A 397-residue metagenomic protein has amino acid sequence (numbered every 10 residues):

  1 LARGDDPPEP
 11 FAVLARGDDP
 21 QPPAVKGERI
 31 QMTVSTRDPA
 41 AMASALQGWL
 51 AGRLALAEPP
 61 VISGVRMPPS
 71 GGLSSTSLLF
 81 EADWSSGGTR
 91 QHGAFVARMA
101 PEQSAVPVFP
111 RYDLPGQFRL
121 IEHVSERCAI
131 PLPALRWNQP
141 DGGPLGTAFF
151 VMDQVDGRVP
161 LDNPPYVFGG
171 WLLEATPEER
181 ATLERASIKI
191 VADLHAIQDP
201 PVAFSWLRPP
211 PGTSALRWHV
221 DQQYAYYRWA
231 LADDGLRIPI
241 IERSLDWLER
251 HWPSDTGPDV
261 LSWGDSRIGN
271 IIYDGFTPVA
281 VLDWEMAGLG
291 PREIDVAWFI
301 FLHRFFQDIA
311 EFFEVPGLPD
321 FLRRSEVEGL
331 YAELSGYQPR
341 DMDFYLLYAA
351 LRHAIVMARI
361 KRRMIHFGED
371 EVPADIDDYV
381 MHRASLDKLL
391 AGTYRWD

Functional and structural regions predicted by a protein language model:
D5-D6, D18-Q21: Asp/Glu-rich intrinsically disordered low-complexity tracts
V25-I62: Juxta-kinase regulatory segment immediately upstream of eukaryotic protein kinase catalytic domains
R66-I241, H251-P258, T277: ATP-binding pocket architecture of kinase catalytic cores
S262: Conserved catalytic-core element of eukaryotic-like protein kinases
D265: Conserved catalytic-loop position in the HRD/HxD motif
G269: Conserved protein-kinase catalytic-loop position immediately C-terminal to the HRD catalytic Asp
I272-W298: Catalytic activation segment of kinase domains across protein kinase-like and atypical kinase folds
I294-S335, A349-G368: Active-site activation/catalytic loop segments of kinase-like enzymes and analogous catalytic loops in related
